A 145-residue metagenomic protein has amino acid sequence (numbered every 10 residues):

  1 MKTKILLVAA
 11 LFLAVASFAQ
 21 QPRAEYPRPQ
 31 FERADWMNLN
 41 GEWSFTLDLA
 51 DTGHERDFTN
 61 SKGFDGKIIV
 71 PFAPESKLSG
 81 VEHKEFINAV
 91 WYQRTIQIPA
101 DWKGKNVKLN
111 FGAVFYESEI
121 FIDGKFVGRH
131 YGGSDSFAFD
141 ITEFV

Functional and structural regions predicted by a protein language model:
M1-P22: Bacterial Sec-dependent N-terminal signal peptides
K4-L6, I69, V107-G112: Residue-level detector of intrinsically disordered/flexible regions characterized by low predicted structural confidence
F12, W36, S61, A100-W102 (+1 more regions): Generic structural signal for beta-strand residues in well-ordered domains
A19-H83: Accessory carbohydrate-binding/adhesion or oligomerization-edge regions at the termini of glycan-active proteins
A24-Q30, F45-D48, K77, E82-V145: Accessory beta-strand-rich segments of carbohydrate-active enzymes
